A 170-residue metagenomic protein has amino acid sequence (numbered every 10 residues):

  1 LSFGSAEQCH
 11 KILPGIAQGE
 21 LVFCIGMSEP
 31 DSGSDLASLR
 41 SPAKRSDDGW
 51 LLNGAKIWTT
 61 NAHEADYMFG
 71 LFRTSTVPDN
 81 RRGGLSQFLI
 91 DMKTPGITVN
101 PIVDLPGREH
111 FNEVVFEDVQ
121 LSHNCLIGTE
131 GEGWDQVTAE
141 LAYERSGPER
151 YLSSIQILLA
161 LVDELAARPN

Functional and structural regions predicted by a protein language model:
L1-E7, G33-L36: N-terminal glycine-rich flavin-associated loop
G4-A17: A generic, well-ordered mixed alpha/beta core segment in the N-terminal half of proteins
S5, F88, F116: Residue-level signal for inorganic ion chemistry
G19-M27, L71: A short, Trp-centered hydrophobic/proline-enriched beta-strand micro-motif
D35-A37, D48, N61-D66, N80-G84 (+2 more regions): Short glycine/proline-enriched turns and hinge-like loops at secondary-structure junctions
S41-K44: A structural signal for short hydrophobic beta-strand segments in well-ordered beta-sheet cores
N53-N100: A short core secondary-structure module
I97-N170: Glycine-rich beta->alpha junctions and the first turn(s) of the following alpha-helix
